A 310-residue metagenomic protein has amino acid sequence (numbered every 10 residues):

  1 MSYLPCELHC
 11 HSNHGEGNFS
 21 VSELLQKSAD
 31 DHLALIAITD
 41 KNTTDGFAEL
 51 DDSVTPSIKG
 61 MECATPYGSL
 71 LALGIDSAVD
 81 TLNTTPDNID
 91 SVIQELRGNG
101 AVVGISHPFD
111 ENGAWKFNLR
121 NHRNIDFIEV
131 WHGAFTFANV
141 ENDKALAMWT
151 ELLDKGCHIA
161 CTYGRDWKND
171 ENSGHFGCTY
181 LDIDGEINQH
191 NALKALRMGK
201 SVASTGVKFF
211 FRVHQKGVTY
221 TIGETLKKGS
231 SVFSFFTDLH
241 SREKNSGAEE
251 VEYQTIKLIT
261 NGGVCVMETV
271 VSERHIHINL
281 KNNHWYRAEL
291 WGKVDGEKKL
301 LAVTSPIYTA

Functional and structural regions predicted by a protein language model:
M1-S106, E111-R123, E129-E151, K155 (+3 more regions): A metal-dependent hydrolase metal-coordination microenvironment
M1-Y3, E23, A160, W167-A310: C-terminal functional module detector
D126-F127, K194: Catalytic pocket-lining loop regions of alpha/beta-barrel enzymes, especially the amidohydrolase/enolase/GH5 lineages
